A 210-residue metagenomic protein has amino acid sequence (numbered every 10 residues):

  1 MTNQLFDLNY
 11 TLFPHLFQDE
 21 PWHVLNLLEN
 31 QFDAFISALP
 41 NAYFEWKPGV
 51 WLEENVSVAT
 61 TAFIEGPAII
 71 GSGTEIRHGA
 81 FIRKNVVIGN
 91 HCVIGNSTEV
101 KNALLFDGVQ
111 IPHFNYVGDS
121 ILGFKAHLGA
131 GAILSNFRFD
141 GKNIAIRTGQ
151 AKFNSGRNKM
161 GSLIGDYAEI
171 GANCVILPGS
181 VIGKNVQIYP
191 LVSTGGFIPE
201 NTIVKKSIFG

Functional and structural regions predicted by a protein language model:
M1-G49, E54, N185, L191 (+1 more regions): Terminal amphipathic alpha-helical/low-complexity segments used for targeting or macromolecular assembly
F44-W46, I64, I82, Y116 (+2 more regions): Short, solvent-exposed loop/turn positions at domain surfaces that link secondary-structure elements or cap domain
W51, I69, V87, L163 (+1 more regions): ABC ATPase A-loop
E54, V58-S97: Glycine-rich active-site/cofactor-binding loop and its immediate structural neighborhood
P67-A68, A80, N85, T98 (+4 more regions): Pentapeptide-repeat beta-helix register
L105-G210: Glycine-rich hexapeptide-repeat left-handed beta-helix
